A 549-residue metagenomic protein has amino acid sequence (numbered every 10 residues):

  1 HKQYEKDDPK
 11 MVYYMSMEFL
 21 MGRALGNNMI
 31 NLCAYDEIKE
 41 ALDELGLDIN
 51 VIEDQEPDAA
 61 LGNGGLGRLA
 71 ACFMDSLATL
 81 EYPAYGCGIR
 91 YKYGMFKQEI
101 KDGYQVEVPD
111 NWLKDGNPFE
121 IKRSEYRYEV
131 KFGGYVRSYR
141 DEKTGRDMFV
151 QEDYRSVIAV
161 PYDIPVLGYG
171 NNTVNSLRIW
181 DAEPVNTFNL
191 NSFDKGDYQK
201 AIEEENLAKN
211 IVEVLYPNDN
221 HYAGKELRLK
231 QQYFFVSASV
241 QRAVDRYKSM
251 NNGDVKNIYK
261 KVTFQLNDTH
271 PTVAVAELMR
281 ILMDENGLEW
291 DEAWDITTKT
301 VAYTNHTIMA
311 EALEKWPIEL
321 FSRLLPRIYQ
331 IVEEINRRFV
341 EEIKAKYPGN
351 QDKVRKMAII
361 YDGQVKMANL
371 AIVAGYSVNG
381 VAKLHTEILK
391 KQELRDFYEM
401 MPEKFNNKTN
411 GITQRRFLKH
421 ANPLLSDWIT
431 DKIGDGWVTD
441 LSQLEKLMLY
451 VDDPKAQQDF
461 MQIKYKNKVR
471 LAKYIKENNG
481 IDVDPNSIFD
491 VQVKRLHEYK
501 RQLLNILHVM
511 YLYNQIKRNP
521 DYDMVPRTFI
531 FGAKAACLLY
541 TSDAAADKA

Functional and structural regions predicted by a protein language model:
H1-E53, S192-K209, F234-K256: Conserved oxyanion/phosphate-binding beta-strand-loop segments in alpha/beta enzyme cores
M21-R23, R68, Y91-I100, V185-N189 (+8 more regions): Flexible loop/turn segments at secondary-structure boundaries
D58, E81, M95, S237-I318: An amphipathic, hydrophobic-aromatic interaction surface with interspersed Lys/Arg that forms lipid/phosphate-bearing
N63, T79-D163: Extended, regular secondary-structure scaffolds
G67, C72-D75: A conserved hydrophobic secondary-structure block that centers on an alpha-helix together with its immediately flanking
T79-P83, R246-Y259, L282-D295, T307 (+5 more regions): Secondary-structure transition/capping motifs at alpha-helix termini and the adjoining loop/turn into the next element
K122-N267, W316, L320-V381, E393-R495: Active-site cores of enzymes that catalyze phosphoryl transfer or operate on phosphate-rich substrates
Y540-D547: Conserved small/polar residues in nucleotide/adenosyl-binding loops
